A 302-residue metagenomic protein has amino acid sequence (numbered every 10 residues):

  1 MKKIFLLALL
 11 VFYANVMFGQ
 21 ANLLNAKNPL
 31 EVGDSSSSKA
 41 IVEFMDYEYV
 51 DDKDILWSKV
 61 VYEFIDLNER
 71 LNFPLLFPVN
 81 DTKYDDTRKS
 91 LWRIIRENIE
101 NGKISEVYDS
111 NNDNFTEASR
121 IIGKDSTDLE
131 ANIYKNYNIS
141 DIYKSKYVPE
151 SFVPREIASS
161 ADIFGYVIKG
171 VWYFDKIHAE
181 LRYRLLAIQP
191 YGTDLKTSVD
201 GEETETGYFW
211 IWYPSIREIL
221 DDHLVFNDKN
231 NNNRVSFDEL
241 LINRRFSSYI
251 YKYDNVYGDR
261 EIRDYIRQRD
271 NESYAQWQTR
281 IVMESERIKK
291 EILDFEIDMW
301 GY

Functional and structural regions predicted by a protein language model:
M1-K27: Bacterial Sec-dependent N-terminal signal peptides
K2, A40-E43, I188: Short charge-dense sequence patches
Q20-K176, L195, Y213-Y302: A domain-level signal for the mature, folded cores of soluble proteins
F164-Y166, G170, R184-P190, F209: Residue-level detector of short, conserved catalytic/binding motifs and their immediate flanks
E180, L185-E205, N232, D238: Extended serine/threonine-enriched, polar tracts that run as long, contiguous segments within proteins
E203-W212, I216-R217: N-terminal accessory/precursor segments of enzymes
